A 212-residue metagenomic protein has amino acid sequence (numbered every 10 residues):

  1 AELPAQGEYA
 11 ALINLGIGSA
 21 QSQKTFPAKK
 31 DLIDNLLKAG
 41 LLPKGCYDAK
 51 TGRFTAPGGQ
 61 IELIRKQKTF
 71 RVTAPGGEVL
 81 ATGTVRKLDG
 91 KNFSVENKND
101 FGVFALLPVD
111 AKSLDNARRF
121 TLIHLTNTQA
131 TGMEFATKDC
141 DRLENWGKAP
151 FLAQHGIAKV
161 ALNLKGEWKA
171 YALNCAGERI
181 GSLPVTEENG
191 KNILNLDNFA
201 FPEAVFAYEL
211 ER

Functional and structural regions predicted by a protein language model:
A1-A172, N189, N195: Long, low-hydrophobicity ectodomains and other hydrophilic envelope-associated domains
G177-P184: Surface-exposed loop/edge segments in extracytoplasmic proteins
G190-R212: C-terminal beta-strand-rich structural cap/linker in extracellular carbohydrate-active enzymes
